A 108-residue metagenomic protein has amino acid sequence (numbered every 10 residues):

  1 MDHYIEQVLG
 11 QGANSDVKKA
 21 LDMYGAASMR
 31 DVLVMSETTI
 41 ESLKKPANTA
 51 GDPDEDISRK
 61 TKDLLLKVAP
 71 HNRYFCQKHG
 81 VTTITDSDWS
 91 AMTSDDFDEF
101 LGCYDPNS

Functional and structural regions predicted by a protein language model:
M1-E6, R30-P106: Sterile Alpha Motif
L9-M29: Amphipathic, charged-and-aliphatic alpha-helical interface segments that function as noncatalytic docking
